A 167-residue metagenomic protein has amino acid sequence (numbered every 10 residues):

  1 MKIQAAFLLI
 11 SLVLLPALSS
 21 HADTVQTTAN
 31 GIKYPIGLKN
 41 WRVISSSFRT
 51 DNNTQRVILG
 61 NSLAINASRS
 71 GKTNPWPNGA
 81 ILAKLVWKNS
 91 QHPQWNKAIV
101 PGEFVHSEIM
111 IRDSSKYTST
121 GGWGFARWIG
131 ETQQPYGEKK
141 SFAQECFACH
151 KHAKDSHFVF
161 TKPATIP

Functional and structural regions predicted by a protein language model:
M1-A6: Positively charged n-region of N-terminal signal peptides that target proteins for export
F7-P16: Bacterial N-terminal signal peptides
L18-A22: Sec/Tat signal peptide C-region and signal peptidase I cleavage site
D23-T54, T73-P167: Sequence context surrounding c-type heme c attachment/ligation sites in exported
T54-A67: Short, structured beta-strand/loop micro-motifs enriched in basic residues and often containing a Trp
